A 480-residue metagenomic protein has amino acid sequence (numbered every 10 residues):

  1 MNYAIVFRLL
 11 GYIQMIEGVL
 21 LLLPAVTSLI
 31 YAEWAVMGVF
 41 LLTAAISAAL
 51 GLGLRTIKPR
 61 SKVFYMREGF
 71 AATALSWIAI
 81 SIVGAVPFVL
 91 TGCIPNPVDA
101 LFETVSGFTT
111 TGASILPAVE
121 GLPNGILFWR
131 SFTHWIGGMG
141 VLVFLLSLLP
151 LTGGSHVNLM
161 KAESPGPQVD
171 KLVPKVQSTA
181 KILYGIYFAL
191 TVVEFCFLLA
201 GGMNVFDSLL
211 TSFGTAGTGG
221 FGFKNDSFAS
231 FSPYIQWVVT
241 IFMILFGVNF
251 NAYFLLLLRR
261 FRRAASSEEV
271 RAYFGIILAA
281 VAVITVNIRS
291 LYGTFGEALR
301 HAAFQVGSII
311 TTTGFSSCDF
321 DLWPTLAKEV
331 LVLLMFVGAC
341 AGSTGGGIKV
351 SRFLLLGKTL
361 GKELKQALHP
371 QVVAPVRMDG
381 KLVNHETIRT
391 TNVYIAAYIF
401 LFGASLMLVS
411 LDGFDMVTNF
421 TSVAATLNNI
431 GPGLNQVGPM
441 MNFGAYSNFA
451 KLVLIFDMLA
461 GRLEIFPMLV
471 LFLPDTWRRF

Functional and structural regions predicted by a protein language model:
M1-F480: Membrane-proximal intracellular helices of multi-pass ion channels
